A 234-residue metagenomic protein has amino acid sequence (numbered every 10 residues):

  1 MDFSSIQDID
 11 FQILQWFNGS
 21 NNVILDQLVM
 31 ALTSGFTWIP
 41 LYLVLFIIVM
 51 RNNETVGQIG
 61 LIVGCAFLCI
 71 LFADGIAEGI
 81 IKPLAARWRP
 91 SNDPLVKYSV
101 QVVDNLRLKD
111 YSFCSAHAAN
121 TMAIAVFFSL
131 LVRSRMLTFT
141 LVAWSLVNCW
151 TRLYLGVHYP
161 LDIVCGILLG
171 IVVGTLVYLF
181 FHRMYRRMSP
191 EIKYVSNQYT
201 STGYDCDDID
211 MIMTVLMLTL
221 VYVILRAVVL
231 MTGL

Functional and structural regions predicted by a protein language model:
M1-D2, G64-L84, M217-V228: N-terminal signal-anchor transmembrane alpha helix
M1-Y42, A77-R107, V228-L234: N-terminal transmembrane-helix/juxtamembrane module of multi-pass inner/ER membrane proteins
G19-M30, M50, E54-Q58, I62 (+2 more regions): Membrane-helix interfacial "entry" motifs
L32-I48, G64, H117-N120: Hydrophobic alpha-helical transmembrane segments
G35-F36, T55, V132-M136: Transmembrane helix interruption/hinge and helix-loop junction motifs
P40-E54, A143-L153: Long, highly hydrophobic alpha-helical transmembrane signal-anchor segments
I47-I76, L137-T138: Interfacial segments of alpha-helical transmembrane regions
Q101-G233: Membrane-embedded catalytic cores of phosphoryl/pyrophosphoryl-handling enzymes
